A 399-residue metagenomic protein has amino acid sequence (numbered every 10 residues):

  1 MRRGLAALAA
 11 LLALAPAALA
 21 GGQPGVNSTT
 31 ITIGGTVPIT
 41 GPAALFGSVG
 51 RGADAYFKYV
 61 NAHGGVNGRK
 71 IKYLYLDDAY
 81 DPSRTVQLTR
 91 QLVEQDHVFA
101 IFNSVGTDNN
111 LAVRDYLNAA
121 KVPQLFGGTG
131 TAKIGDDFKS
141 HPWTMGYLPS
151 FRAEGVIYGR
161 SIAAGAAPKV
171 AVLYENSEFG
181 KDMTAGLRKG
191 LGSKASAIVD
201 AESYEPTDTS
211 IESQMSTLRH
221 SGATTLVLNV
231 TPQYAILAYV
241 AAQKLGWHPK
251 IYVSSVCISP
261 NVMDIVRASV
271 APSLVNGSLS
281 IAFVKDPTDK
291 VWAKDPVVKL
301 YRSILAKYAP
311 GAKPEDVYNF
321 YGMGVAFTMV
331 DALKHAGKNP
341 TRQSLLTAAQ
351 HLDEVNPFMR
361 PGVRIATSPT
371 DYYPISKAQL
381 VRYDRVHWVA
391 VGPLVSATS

Functional and structural regions predicted by a protein language model:
M1-T32, A397-S399: Short, low-complexity disordered leader/linker segments with a strong preference for bacterial N-terminal type II
G21-G22, T32, A44-R51, A62-D136 (+3 more regions): Beta-alpha junction/loop-to-helix N-cap segments that form part of ligand/metal-binding clefts
T29-I33, G68-K72, Q95-A100, A119-Q124 (+6 more regions): Loop/turn elements at helix/coil->beta-strand transitions in domains of secreted/extracellular proteins
T29-V49, K169-L173: Short beta-strand segments enriched in small/hydrophobic residues
G47-H63, Q124, E154-I157, E178-A195 (+1 more regions): Short, solvent-exposed amphipathic alpha-helices that sit in or adjacent to ligand/effector-binding or catalytic
S83-Q87, E94, T131-K133, S140-G246 (+1 more regions): Extracellular/periplasmic Venus flytrap/periplasmic-binding protein
A242-Y321, L394-S396: Extracellular/periplasmic periplasmic-binding protein-like sensory domains
K307-N319, V330-W388: Segments of small-molecule ligand-sensing domains
